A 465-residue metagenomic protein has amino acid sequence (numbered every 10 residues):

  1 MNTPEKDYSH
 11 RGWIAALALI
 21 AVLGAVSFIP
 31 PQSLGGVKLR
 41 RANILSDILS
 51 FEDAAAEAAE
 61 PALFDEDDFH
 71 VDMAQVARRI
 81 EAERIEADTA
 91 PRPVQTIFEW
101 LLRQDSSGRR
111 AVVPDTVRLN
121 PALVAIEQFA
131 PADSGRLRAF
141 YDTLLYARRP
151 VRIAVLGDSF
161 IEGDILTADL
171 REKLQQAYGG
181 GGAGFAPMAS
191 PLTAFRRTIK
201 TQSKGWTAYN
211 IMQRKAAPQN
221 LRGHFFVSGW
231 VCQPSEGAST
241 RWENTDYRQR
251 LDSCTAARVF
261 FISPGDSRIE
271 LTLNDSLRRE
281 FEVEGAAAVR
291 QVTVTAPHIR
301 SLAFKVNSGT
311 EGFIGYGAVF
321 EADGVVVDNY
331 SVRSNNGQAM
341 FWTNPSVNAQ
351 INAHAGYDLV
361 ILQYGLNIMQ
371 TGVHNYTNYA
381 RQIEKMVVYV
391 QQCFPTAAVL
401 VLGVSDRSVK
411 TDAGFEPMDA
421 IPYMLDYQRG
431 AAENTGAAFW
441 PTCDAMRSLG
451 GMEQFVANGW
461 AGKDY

Functional and structural regions predicted by a protein language model:
M1-H10: N-terminal Lys/Arg-rich, disordered targeting/topogenic segments
W13-P31, S301: Hydrophobic membrane-insertion alpha-helices, especially the h-region of bacterial N-terminal signal peptides
Q32-D105: Juxtamembrane proline-rich low-complexity "stalk" or linker regions positioned immediately after a signal peptide
Q32-G35, N344-V347, D406-Y465: Catalytic His-Asp segment of secreted/periplasmic serine-dependent ester chemistry enzymes
P131-L144, M340-N352, R381-Y389, L425-D426: Alpha-helical scaffolding within the catalytic cores of extracellular/periplasmic polymer-degrading hydrolases
E162-L273, V283-R381: Conserved SGNH/GDSL esterase-like catalytic core that processes O-acyl groups on lipids and polysaccharides
L359-G365, A380-Q391, A398-G403, R407 (+1 more regions): Conserved, well-ordered alpha-helix/loop/beta-strand core segments that scaffold catalytic motifs
